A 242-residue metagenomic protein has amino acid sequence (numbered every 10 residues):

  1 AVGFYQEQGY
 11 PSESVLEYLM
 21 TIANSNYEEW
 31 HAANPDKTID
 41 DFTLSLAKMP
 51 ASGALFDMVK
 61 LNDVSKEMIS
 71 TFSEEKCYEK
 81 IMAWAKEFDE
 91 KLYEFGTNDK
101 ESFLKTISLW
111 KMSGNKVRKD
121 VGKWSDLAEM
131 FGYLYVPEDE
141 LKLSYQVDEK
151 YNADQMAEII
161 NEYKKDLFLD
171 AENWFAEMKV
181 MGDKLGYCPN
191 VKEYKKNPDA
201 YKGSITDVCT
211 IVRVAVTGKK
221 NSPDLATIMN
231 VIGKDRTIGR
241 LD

Functional and structural regions predicted by a protein language model:
A1-Q146, K150, T217-D242: Catalytic adenosine-cofactor/nucleotide-binding cores of aminoacyl-tRNA synthetases and other
P11, S73-C77, Q155, D170 (+1 more regions): Short amphipathic alpha-helical segments
T38-L46, T106, P137-D139, D170-K202: Short amphipathic alpha-helical segments and their helix-coil junctions
K142-A176: Internal anion-binding site segments
K179-D242: Charged substrate- and nucleic-acid-binding regions of tRNA-handling and nucleotidyl-transfer enzymes, centered on
